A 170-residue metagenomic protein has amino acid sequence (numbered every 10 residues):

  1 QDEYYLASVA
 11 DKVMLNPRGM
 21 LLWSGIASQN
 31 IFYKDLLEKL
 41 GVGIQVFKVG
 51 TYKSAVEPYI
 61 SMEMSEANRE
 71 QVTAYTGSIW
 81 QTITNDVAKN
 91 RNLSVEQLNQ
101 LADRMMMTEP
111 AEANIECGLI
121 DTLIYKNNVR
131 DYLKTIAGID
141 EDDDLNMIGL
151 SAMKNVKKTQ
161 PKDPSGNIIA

Functional and structural regions predicted by a protein language model:
Q1-R104, T108, K134-A170: Small-residue-centered hinge/linker elements
M14-L15, I120-K126: Short acidic-hydrophobic, aromatic-tinged amphipathic segments that line or gate anion-handling sites
S28, K126-D131: Short low-complexity stretches enriched in small and charged residues
N114: Short, contiguous alpha-helical
D121-T122, R130-I136: Terminal amphipathic helices with adjacent charged low-complexity linkers/tails
